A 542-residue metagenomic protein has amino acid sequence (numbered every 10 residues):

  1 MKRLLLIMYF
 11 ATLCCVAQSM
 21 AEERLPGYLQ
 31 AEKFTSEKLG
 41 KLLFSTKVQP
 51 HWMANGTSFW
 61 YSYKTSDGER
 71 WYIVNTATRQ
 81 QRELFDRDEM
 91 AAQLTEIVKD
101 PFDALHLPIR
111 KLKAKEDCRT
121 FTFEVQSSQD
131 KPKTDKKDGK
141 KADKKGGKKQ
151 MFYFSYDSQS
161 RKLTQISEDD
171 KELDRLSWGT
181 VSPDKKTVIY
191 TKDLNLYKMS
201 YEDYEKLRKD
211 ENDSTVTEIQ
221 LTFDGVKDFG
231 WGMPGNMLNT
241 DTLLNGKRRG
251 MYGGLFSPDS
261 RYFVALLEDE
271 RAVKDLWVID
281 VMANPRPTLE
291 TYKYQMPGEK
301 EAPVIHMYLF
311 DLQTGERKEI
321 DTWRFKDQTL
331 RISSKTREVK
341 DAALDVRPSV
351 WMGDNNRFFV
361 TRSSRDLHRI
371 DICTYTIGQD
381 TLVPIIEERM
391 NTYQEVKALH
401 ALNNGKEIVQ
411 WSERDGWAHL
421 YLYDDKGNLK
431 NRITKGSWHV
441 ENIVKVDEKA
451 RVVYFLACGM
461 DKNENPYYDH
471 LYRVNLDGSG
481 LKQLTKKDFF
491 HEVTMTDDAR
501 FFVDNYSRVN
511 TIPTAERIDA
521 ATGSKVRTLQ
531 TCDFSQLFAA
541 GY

Functional and structural regions predicted by a protein language model:
M1-P26: Bacterial Sec-dependent N-terminal signal peptides
A17-P513, I518, L529-A540: Beta-propeller folds
